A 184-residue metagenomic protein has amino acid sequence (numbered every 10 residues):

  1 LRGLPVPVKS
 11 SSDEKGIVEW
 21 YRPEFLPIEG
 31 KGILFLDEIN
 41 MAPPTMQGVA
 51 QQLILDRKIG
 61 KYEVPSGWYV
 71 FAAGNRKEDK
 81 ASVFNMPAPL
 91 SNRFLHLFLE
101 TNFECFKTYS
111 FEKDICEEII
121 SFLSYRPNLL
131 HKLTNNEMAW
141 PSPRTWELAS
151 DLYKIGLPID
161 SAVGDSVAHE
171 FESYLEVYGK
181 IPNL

Functional and structural regions predicted by a protein language model:
L1-R126: AAA+ P-loop NTPase catalytic core and its hallmark functional loops
E112-L184: Alpha-helical lid/collar subdomain of P-loop NTPases
